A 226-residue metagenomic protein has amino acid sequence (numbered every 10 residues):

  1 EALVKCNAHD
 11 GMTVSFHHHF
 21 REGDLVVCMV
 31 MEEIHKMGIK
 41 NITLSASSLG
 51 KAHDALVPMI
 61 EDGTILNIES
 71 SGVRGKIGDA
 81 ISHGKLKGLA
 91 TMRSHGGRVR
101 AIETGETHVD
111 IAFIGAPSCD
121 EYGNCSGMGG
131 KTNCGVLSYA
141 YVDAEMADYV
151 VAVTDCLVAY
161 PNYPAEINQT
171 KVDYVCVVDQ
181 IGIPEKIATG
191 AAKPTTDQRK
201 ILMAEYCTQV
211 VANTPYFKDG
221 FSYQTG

Functional and structural regions predicted by a protein language model:
E1-G226: Conserved alpha/beta enzyme-core scaffold
